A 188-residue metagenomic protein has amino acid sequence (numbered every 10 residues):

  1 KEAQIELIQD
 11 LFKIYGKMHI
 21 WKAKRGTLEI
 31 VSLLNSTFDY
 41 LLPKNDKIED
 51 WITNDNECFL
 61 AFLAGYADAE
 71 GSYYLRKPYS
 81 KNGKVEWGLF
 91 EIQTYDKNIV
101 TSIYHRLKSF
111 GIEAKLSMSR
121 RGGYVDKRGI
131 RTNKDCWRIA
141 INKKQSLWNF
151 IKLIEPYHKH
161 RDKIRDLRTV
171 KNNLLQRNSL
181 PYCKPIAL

Functional and structural regions predicted by a protein language model:
K1-L188: Internal intein/HINT superfamily modules and their associated LAGLIDADG
